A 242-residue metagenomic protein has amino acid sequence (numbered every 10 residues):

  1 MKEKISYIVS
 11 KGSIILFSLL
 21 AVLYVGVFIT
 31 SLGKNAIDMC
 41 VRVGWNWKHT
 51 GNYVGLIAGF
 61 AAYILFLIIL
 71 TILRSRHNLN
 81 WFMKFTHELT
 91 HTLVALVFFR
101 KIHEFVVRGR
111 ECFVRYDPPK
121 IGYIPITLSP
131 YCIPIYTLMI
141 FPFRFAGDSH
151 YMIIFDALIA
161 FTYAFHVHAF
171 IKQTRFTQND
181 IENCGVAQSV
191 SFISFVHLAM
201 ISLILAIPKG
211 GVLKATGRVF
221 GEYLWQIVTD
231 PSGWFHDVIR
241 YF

Functional and structural regions predicted by a protein language model:
K2-R42, H49-Y53, A61-A62, R108-F242: Metalloprotease/metallohydrolase-associated module, dominated by Zn2+-dependent proteases
G51-L56, H87: Juxtamembrane helix-loop boundaries in multi-pass membrane proteins
A62-S75: Transmembrane alpha-helices and immediately adjacent membrane-cytoplasm interface residues in multi-pass integral
I72-L79, L213-K214: Helix-to-loop transition at the C-terminal end of transmembrane segments
L79-L96: Active-site recognition of the HExxH zinc-binding catalytic motif
T92-C112: Short, charged cytosolic
